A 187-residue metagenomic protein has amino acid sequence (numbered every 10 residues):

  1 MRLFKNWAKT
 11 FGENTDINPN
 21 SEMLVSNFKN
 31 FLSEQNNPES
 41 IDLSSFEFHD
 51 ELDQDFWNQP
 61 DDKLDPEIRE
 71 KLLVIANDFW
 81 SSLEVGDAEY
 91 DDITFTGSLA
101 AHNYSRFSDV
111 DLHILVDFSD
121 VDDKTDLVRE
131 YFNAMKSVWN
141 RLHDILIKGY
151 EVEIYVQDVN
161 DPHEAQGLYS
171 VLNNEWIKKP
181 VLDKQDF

Functional and structural regions predicted by a protein language model:
F4-E13, P19-E22, S26-E34: Proteolytic processing junctions in secreted/extracellular precursors, especially proprotein convertase/trypsin-like
N37-S108, L115-F187: Catalytic core of pol beta-like nucleotidyltransferases
